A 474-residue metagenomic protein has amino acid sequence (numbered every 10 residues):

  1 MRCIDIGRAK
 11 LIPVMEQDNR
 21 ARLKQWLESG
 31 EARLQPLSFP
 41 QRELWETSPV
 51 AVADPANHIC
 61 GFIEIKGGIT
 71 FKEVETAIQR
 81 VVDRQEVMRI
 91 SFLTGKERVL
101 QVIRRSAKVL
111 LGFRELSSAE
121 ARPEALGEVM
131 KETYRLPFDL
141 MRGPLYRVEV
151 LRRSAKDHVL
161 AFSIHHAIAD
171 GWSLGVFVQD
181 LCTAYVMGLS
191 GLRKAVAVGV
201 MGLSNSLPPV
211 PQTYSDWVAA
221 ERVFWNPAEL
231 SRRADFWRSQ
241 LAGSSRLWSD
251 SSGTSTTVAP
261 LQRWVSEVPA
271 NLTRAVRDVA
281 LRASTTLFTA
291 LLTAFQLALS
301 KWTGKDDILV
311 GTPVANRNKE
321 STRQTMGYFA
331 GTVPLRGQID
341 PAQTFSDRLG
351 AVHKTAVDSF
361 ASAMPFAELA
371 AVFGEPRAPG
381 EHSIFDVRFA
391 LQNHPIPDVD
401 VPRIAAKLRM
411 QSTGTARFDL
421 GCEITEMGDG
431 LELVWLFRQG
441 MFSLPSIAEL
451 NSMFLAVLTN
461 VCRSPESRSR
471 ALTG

Functional and structural regions predicted by a protein language model:
R2-P36, Q41, Q212, R222 (+8 more regions): Flexible, non-catalytic linker and terminal segments flanking ANL/adenylate-forming cores
R2-V52, E75-R122, V129, R142-P144 (+6 more regions): Short amphipathic alpha-helices and their capping loops
L23-A32, K66-D83, V102-R142, A234 (+5 more regions): A short, small/polar-residue-rich loop/turn motif at beta-strand boundaries within alpha/beta enzyme cores
E31, V50-H58, E86-V87, K156-D157 (+6 more regions): His-Asp-centered acyl/peptidyl-transfer active-site segments
Q35-P36, K66-R89, F162-Q179, Q262-G304 (+7 more regions): Acyl activation and transfer enzymes in specialized metabolism, enriched for ANL adenylate-forming modules
L37, P55-F62, M88-T94, L136-L151 (+10 more regions): Flexible, Gly/Pro-enriched loop and linker segments at secondary-structure and domain junctions
V52-H58, R104-S106, A161, Y214 (+3 more regions): Short, flexible turn/loop "capping" segments at secondary-structure junctions
Q79, L151-T213, S443-R463: Active-site-proximal acidic secondary-structure segment that organizes catalysis
